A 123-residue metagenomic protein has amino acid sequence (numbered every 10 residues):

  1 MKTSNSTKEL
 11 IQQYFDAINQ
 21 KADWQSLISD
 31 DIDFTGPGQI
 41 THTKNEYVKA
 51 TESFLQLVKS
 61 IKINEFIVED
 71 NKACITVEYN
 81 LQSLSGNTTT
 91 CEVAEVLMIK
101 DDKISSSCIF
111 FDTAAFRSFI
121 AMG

Functional and structural regions predicted by a protein language model:
M1-G123: C-terminal and inter-domain tail/linker signature
